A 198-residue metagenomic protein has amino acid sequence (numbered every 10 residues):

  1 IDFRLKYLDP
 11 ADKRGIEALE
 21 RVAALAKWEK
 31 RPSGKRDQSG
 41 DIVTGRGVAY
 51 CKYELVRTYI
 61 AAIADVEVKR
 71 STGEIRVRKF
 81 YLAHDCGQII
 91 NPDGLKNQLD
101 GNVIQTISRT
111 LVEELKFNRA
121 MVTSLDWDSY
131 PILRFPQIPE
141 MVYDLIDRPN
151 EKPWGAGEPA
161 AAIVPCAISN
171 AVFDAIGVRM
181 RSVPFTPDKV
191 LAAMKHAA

Functional and structural regions predicted by a protein language model:
I1-A198: Cofactor-binding beta-sheet edge motifs in enzyme active sites
